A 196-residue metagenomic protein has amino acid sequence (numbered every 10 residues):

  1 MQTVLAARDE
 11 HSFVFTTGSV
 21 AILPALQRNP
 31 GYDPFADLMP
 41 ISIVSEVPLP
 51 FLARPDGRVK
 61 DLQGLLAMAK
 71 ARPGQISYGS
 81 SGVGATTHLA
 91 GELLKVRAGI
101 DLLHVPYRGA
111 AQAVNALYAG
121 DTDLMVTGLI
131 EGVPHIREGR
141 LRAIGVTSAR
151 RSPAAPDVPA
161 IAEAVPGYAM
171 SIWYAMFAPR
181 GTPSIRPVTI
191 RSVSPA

Functional and structural regions predicted by a protein language model:
M1-D9, L93-R97, A111-D121, M125 (+1 more regions): Short helices/loops that flank or line small-molecule/ion binding pockets
L5-H11, A25-Q112, I161, P166 (+1 more regions): Hinge/capping helix and adjacent helix->loop/strand transition within the periplasmic-binding protein
E10-V14, P50, D123-L124, R142-A143: Short, Asp-centered acidic motifs that coordinate Mg2+ and/or phosphate in catalytic or ligand-binding sites
T16-A25, T86-L89, N115-D123: Short N-terminal helix-initiation segments at or just after the protein's N-terminus
T16-T17, S81, Y107-R108, V146-T147: Active-site-proximal beta-strand/loop segments in catalytic clefts of secreted hydrolases
S19-N29, K95-R97, L124-P156: A ligand-binding cleft/hinge motif common to bilobed small-molecule-binding domains
